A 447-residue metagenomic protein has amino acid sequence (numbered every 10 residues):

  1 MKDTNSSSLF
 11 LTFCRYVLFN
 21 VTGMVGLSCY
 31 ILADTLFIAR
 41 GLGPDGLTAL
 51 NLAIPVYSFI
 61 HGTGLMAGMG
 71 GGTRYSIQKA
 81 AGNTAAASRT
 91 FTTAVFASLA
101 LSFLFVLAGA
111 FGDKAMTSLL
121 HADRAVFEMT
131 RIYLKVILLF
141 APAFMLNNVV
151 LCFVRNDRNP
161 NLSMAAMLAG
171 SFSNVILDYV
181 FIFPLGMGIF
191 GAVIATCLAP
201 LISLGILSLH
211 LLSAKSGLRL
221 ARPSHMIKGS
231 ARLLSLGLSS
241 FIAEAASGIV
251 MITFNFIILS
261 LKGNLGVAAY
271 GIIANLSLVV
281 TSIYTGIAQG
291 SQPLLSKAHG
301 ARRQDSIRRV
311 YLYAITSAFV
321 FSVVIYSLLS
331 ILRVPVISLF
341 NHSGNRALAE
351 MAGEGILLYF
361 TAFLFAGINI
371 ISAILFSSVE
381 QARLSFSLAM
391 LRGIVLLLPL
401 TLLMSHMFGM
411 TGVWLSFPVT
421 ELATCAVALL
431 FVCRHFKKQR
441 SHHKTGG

Functional and structural regions predicted by a protein language model:
M1-N20, Y75-P142, P184-L238, L295-T361 (+1 more regions): Short alpha-helical transmembrane segments in multi-pass integral membrane proteins
T4-L42, P55-G70, R74, L99-V106 (+4 more regions): N-terminal transmembrane alpha-helices
R15-D34, V136, N147, G170 (+5 more regions): Transmembrane helical elements of multi-pass membrane transporters/channels
C29-T48, T117-R124, V180-M187, G248-V279 (+3 more regions): Helix-terminus/linker motif at the lipid-water interface of multi-pass membrane proteins
P44-P55, T130, L134, V193 (+2 more regions): Small-residue hotspots at the loop-to-helix junctions and early N-terminal turns of transmembrane alpha-helices
L47-L107, F144-S163, A269-S327, I331-R333 (+1 more regions): Small-residue-rich hydrophobic transmembrane alpha-helices
F59-G62, N174-D178, S203-S208, L278-S282 (+3 more regions): Hydrophobic transmembrane alpha-helices of multi-pass small-molecule transporters
G68, V136-R155, S163-N174, A192-L207 (+4 more regions): Short runs within selected transmembrane alpha-helices of multi-pass transporters and secretion channels
